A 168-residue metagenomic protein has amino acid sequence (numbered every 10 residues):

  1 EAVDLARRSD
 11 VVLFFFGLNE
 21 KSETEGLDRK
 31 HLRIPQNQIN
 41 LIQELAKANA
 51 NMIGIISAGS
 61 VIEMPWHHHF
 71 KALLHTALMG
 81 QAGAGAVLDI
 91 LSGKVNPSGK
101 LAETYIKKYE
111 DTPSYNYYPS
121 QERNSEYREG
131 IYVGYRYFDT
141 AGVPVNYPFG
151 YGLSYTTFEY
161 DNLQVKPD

Functional and structural regions predicted by a protein language model:
E1-H69: Hydrophobic helix-and-loop "lid/oligomerization" segment in the mid-to-C-terminal part of catalytic domains
S57-D168: Secreted, periplasmic, or luminal enzymes acting at the cell surface/secretory milieu
